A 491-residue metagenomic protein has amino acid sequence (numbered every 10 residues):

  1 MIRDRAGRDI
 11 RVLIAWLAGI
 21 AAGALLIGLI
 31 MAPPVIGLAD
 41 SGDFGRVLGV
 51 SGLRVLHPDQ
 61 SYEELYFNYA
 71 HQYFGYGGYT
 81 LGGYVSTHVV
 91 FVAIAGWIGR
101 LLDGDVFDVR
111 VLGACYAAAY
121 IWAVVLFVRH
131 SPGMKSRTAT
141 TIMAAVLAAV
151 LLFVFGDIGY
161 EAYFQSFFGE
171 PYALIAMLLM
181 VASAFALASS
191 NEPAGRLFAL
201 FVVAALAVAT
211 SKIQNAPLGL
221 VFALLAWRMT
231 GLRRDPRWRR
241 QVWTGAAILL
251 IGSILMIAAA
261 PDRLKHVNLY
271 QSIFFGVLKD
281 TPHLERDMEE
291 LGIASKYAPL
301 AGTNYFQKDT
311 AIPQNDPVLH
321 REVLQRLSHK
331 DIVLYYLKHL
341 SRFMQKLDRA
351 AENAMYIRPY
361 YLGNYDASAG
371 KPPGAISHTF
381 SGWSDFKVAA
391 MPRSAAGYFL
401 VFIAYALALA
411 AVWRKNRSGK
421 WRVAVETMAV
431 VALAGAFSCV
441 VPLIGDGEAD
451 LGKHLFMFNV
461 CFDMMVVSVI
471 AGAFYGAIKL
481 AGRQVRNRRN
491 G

Functional and structural regions predicted by a protein language model:
M1-P33, H88-L278, A389-A481: Hydrophobic transmembrane helix bundles of membrane-integrated enzymes that assemble and modify cell-envelope
D9-D40, D280-D309, D316-P317, H378-A390: Non-catalytic effector/regulatory segments
A24-R100: Extracytoplasmic loop-helix module adjacent to an early transmembrane segment
G42, G75-G78, M134-T141, A354-G363 (+1 more regions): Alpha-helical transmembrane segments of integral membrane proteins, especially early/N-terminal helices
L48-T80, P261-K371: Membrane-proximal stem/loop segments at transmembrane-domain junctions that anchor or position
N68-C115, V318-I332, Y336, D385-S394: Individual transmembrane alpha-helix segments
L337, R342, K346-R414, W421-V425 (+2 more regions): Membrane-proximal, non-transmembrane alpha-helical segments
G482-R489: Membrane-proximal cytoplasmic C-terminal regulatory module of class A 7TM GPCRs
